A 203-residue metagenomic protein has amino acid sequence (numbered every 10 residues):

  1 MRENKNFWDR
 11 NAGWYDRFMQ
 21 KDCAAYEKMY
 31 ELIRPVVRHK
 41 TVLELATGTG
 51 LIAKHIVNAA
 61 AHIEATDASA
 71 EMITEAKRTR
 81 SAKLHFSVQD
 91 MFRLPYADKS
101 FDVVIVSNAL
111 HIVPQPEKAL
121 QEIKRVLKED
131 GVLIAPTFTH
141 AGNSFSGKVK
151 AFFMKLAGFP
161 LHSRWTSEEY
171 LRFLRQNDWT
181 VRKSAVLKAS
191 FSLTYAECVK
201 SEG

Functional and structural regions predicted by a protein language model:
M1-V37, L51, H55, E75 (+4 more regions): Conserved class I S-adenosyl-L-methionine
L43, T47-R93: Class I SAM-dependent methyltransferase SAM/SAH-binding core
F92-V103: A short acidic, Gly/Pro-enriched loop at the edge of an enzyme's catalytic core that lines a small-molecule cofactor
V103-Q115: A short SAM/SAH-binding and catalytic strip from SAM-dependent methyltransferases
E117-E129: A short glycine-rich, Lys/Arg-flanked "PGG" loop and its adjoining helix->strand segment in the class I
I134-A157: Conserved class I S-adenosyl-L-methionine
H162-N177: Short alpha-helix
N177-W179, K183-G203: Core SAM-dependent methyltransferase catalytic element
